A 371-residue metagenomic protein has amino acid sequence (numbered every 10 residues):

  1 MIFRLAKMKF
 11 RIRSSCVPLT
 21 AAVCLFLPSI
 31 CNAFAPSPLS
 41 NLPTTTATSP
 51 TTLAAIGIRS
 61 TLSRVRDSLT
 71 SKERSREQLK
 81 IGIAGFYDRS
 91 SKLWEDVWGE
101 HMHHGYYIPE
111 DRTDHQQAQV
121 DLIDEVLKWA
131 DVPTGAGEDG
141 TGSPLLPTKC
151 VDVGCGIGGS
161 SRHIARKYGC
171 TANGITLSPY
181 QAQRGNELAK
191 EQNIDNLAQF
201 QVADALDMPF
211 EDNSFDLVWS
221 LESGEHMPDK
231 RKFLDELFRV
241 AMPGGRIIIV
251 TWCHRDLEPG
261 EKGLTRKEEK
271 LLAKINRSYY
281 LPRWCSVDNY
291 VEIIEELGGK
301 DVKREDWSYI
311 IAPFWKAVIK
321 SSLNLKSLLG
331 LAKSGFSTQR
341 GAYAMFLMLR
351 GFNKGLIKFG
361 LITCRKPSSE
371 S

Functional and structural regions predicted by a protein language model:
T51-V97: N-terminal auxiliary segments of SAM/dcSAM-dependent transferases
H101-L146: Conserved alpha-helix/loop element of class I SAM-dependent methyltransferases that forms part of the SAM/SAH-binding
T148-D207: Class I SAM-dependent methyltransferase SAM/SAH-binding core
L206-V218: A short acidic, Gly/Pro-enriched loop at the edge of an enzyme's catalytic core that lines a small-molecule cofactor
D216-D229: A short SAM/SAH-binding and catalytic strip from SAM-dependent methyltransferases
R231-R246: A short glycine-rich, Lys/Arg-flanked "PGG" loop and its adjoining helix->strand segment in the class I
G260-F359, R365-S368: Substrate-binding/catalytic lobe of Class I Rossmann-like enzymes that use SAM or dcSAM, i.e., the mid-to-C-terminal
